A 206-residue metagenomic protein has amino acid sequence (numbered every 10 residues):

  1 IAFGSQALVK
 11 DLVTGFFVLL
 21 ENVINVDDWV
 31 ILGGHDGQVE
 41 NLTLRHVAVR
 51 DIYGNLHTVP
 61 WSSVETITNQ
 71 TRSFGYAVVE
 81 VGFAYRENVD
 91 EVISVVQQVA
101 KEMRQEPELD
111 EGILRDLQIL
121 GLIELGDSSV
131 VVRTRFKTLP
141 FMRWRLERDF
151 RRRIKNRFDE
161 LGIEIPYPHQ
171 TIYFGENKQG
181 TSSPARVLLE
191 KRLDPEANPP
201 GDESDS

Functional and structural regions predicted by a protein language model:
I1-G4, E87, Q97, E106-S206: Solvent-exposed, non-transmembrane regulatory segments of membrane-associated proteins
G4-L19: Membrane-spanning helices that line or support transport/gating and their immediate boundary helices in channels
V9, D27, V39, V92 (+3 more regions): Residue-level signature of catalytic and energy-coupling elements of molecular machines, predominantly ATP/GTP-dependent
V9, W61-S62, V81-F83, P184-R192: Short, structured secondary-structure boundary patches
V9-L12, P60, V92-V95, L146 (+1 more regions): Hydrophobic side chains in well-ordered alpha-helices
V13, Y53, S204-D205: Intrinsically disordered, low-complexity regions of eukaryotic proteins
F16-L114, E124-G126, V130: Soluble accessory domains appended to multi-pass membrane transport proteins
